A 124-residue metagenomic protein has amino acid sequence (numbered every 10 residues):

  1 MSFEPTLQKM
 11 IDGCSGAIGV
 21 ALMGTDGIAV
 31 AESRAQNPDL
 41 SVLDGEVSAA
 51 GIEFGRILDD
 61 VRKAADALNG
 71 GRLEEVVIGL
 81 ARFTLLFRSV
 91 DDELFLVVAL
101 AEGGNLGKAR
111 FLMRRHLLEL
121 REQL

Functional and structural regions predicted by a protein language model:
M1-L124: Non-catalytic interaction/Regulatory regions outside core domains
